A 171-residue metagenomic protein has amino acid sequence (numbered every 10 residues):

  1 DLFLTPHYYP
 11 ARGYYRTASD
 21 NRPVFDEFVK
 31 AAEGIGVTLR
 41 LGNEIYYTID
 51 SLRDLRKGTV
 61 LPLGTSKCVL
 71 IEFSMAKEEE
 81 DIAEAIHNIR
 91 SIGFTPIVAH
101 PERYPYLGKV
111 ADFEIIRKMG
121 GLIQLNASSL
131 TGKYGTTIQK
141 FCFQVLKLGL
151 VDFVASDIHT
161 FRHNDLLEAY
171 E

Functional and structural regions predicted by a protein language model:
L2-H7, R40-G42: Short beta-strand segments at enzyme active-site cores
F3-L4, I97-V98, Q124, A155: Conserved beta-strand positions in the central sheet of alpha/beta enzyme cores
T5, L150-L166: Short acidic/histidine-rich active-site segments
Y9-R12, Y46-T48, R103-L107, L130-K133 (+1 more regions): Active-site environment of divalent metal-dependent phosphoester hydrolases
Y14-I123: Extended substrate/RNA-proximal surfaces in nucleic-acid metabolism proteins
G120-G132: His/Asp/Glu-enriched short active-site or ligand-binding loop at hydrolase and phosphoryl-transfer sites
K133-Q144: Short loop-to-alpha-helix "cap/lid" segments that border enzyme active sites across diverse enzyme classes
